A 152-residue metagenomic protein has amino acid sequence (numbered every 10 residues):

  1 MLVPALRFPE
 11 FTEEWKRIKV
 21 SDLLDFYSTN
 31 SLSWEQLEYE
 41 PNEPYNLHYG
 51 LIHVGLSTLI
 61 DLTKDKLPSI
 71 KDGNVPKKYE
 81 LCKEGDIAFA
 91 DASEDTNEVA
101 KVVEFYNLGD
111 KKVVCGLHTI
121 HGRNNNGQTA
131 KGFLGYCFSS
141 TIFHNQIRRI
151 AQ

Functional and structural regions predicted by a protein language model:
R7-S31: Non-catalytic DNA-recognition/assembly elements of restriction-modification systems
L24-Q152: DNA target-recognition domains and sequence-specific DNA-contacting regions of bacterial/archaeal
